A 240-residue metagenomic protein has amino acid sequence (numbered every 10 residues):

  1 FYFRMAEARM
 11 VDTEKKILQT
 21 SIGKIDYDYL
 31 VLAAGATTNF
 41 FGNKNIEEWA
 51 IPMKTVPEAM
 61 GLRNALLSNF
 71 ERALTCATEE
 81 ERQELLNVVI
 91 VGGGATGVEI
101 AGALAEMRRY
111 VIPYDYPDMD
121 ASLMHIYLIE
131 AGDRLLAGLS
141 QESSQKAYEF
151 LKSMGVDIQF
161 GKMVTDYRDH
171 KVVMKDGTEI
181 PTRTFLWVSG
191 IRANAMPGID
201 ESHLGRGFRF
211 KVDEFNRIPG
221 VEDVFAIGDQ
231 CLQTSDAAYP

Functional and structural regions predicted by a protein language model:
F1-V89, L186: FAD-binding core/adjacent interface of flavoenzyme oxidoreductases
F3-A6, A105-E214, G220: A Rossmann-like FAD-binding core segment of flavoenzymes
G35-T38, A101, I191-A193: Short glycine-rich anion-binding loops that position phosphate/pyrophosphate groups of nucleotides and phosphorylated
T37, T96, R134: Conserved Rossmann-like nucleotide-cofactor binding loop
W49-T78, K171, E179-P240: FAD-site-proximal beta/loop scaffold in flavoenzymes
N64-A121: Rossmann-like NAD(P)H-binding beta-loop-alpha module
G93, A131, D229: Cofactor-binding loop segments of dinucleotide-utilizing enzymes, especially the Rossmann-like FAD- and NAD(P)+-binding
